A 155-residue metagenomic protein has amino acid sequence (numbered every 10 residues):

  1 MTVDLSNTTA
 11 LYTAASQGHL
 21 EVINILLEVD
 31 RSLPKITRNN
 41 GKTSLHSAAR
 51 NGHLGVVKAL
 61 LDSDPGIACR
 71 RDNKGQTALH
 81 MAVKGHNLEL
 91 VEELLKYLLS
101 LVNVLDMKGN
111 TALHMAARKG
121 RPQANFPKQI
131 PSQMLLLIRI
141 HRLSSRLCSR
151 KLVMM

Functional and structural regions predicted by a protein language model:
M1-R38: A generic tandem-repeat structural signature
V3-D4, T37-N39, R71-D72, L105-D106: Ankyrin repeat boundary/linker residues
E21-V22, G55-V56, E89-L90, Q123-A124 (+1 more regions): Conserved ankyrin/ankyrin-like repeat signature
N24-L33, K58-G66, E93-L101, S149-M154: Ankyrin repeat domain, specifically the short helix-to-loop turn at the C-terminus of the second helix of each repeat
I130-L147, K151-M155: Cationic, amphipathic, low-complexity alpha-helical segments enriched in hydrophobics plus arginine/proline
